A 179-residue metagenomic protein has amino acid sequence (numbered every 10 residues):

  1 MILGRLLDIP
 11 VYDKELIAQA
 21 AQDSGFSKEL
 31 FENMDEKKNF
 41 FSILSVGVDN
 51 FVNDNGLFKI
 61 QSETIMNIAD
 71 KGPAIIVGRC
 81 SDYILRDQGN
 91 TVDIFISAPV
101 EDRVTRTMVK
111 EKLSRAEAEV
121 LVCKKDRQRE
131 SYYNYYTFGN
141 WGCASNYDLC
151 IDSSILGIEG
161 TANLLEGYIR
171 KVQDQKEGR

Functional and structural regions predicted by a protein language model:
M1-L3: Glycine-rich phosphate-binding P-loop
E15-P73: ATP-dependent small-molecule kinase phosphotransfer cores that center on conserved nucleotide phosphate-binding segments
K38-I43, S114-E159: Small-molecule kinase domains that catalyze NTP-dependent phosphoryl transfer to phosphate-bearing small molecules
S62, I158-E166: Short, amphipathic alpha-helical "lid/cap" segments that border enzyme active or binding sites
G78-D82: Short, polar loop motifs at secondary-structure junctions
D87-K110, R115-K125: Conserved phosphate-donor/acceptor-positioning beta-strand/loop module used by diverse small-molecule
G167-R179: Short, charged, intrinsically disordered terminal tails
